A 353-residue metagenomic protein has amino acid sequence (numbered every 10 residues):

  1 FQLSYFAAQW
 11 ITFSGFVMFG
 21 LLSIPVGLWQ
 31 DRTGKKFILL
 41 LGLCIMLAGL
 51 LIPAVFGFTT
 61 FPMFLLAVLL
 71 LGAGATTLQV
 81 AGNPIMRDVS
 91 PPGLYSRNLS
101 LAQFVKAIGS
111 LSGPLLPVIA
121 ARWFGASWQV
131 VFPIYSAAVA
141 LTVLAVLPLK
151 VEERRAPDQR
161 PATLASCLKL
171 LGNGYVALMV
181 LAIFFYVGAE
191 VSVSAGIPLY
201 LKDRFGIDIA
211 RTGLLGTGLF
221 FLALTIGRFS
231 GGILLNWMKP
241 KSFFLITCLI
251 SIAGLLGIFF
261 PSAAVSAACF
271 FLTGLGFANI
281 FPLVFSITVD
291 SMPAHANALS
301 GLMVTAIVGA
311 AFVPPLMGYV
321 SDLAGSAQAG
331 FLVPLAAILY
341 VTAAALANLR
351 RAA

Functional and structural regions predicted by a protein language model:
W10-L28, G218-S230: Central cavity-lining transmembrane alpha-helices of secondary-active solute carriers, predominantly the Major
L21-F61: Conserved MFS/SLC helix-loop-helix module at the cytosolic interface between two early adjacent transmembrane helices
F61-T77, V265-A278: Hydrophobic core of transmembrane alpha-helices in multi-pass small-molecule transporters, especially MFS/SLC-type
A67-F104: Cytoplasmic helix-loop-helix junction between adjacent transmembrane helices in 12-TM secondary transporters
T77-S90, A278-M292: Intracellular juxtamembrane helix-capping segments at the cytosolic ends of symmetry-related transmembrane helices
L94-P117, G301-V313: Glycine-rich segments within core transmembrane alpha-helices of 12-TM secondary carriers
L101-V151: Helix-loop-helix hairpin linking two adjacent transmembrane segments in secondary transporters
G172-G218, T225: Extracytoplasmic gate region of multi-pass secondary transporters
